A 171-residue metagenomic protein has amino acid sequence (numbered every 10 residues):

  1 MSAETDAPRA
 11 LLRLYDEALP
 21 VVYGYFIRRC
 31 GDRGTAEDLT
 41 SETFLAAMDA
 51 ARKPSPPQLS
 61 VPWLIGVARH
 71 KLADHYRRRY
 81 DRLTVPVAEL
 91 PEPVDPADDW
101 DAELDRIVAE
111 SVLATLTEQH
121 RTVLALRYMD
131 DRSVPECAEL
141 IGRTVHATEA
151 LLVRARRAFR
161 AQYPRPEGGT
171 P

Functional and structural regions predicted by a protein language model:
M1-G24, G34, M48, R121: A short, charge-rich alpha-helical start-of-domain segment used by transcription regulators
A3-T5, R33, S41-S60, R78-Y80: Sigma70-family region 2
E17-L19, R28-R29, A125-S133, L140: Short helix-capping/turn signature of helix-turn-helix
V22, F26, A36-A47, V67 (+3 more regions): Short, small-hydrophobic-rich alpha-helical interface motif
R52-P56, I65-V87, A102, P166: Arg/Lys-rich amphipathic alpha helix in sigma70-family domain 2
R69, A73, I141-R165, G169: DNA-recognition helix of helix-turn-helix
D74, R82-A109, S133: Internal acidic/polar
A114, E118-T122, D130-A150: Helix-turn-helix DNA-binding module
